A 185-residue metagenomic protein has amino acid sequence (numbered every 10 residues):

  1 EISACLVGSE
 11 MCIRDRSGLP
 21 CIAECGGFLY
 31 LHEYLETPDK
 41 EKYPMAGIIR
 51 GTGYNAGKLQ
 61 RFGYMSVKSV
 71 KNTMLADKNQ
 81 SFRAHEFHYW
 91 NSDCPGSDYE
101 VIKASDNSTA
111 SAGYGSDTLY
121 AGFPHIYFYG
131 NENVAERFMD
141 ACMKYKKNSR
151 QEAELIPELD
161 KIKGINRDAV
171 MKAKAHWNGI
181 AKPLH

Functional and structural regions predicted by a protein language model:
E1-G8, C12-I13: Single conserved hydrophobic/aromatic residue that forms the stacking wall/gate of nucleotide- or nucleobase-binding
R14, G18, Y34, T52 (+3 more regions): Change "in soluble alpha/beta enzymes" to "in soluble alpha/beta proteins
R14-E36, A46, H125: Catalytic nucleophile loop
R16-S17, A23-C25, E41, Q60-F62 (+1 more regions): Short gly/pro-enriched beta-turn/loop segments at secondary-structure junctions
T37-F62: Class I SAM-dependent methyltransferase SAM-binding "motif I" and its flanking Rossmann-like core
N55-H185: Amide-donor transfer/coupling interface in amidating biosynthetic enzymes
